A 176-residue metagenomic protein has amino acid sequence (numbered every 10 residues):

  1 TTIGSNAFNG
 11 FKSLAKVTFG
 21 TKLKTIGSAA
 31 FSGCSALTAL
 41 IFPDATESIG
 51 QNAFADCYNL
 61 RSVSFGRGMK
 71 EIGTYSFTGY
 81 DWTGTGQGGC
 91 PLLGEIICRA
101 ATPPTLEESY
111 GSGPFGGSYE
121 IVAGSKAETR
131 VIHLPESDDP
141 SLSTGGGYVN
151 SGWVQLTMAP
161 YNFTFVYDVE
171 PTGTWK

Functional and structural regions predicted by a protein language model:
T1-T2, K12-T25, S35-S48, Y58-E71 (+2 more regions): Structural signature of tandem-repeat unit edges
N6-N9, D44, N52, N59 (+3 more regions): Detector for Asparagine
N52, T74-T78, T105-I121: Short, T/G/N/S-enriched strand-turn elements that build extracellular solenoid repeat scaffolds
G117-K176: Extracellular/surface-exposed low-complexity segments
